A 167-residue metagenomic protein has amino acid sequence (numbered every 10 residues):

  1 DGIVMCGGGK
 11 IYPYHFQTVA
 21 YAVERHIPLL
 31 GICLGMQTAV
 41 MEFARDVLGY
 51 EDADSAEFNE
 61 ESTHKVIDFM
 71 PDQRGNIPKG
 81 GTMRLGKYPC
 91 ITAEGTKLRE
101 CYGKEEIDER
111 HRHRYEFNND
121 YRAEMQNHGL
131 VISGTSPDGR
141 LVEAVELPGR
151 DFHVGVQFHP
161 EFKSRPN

Functional and structural regions predicted by a protein language model:
D1, G9-I27, R45-N167: Amide-donor transfer/coupling interface in amidating biosynthetic enzymes
C33: Conserved G/P- and acidic residue-centered "switch" motifs that form tight phosphate/ATP-binding loops in soluble
